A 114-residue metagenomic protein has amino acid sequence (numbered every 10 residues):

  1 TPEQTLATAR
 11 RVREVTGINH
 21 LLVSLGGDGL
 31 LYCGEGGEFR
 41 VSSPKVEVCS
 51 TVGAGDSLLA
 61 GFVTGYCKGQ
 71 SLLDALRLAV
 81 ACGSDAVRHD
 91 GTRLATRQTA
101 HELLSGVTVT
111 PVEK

Functional and structural regions predicted by a protein language model:
T1-E38: Conserved phosphate/ATP/ADP-binding segment of small-molecule kinases
R11, G17-H20, P44-V107: Conserved post-catalytic alpha-helical subdomain immediately downstream of the catalytic base and nucleotide-binding
V41: Hydrophobic residues at beta-strand termini and immediately following loops that shape nucleotide-binding pockets
V112-E113: Helix-loop-beta hinge of the Bergerat
